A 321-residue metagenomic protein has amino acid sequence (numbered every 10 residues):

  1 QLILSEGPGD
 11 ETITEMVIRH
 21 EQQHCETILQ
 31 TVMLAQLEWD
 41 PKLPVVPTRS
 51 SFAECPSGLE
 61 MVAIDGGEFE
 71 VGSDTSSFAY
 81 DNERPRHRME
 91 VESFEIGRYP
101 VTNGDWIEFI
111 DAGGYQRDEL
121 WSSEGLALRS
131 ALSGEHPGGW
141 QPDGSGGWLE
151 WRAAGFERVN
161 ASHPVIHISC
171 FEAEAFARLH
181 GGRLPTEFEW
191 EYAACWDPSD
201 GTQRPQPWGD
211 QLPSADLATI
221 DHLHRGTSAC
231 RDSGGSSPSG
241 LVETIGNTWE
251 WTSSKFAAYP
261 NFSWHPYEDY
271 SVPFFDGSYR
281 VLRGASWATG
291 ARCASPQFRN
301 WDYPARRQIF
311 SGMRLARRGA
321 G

Functional and structural regions predicted by a protein language model:
P8-Q23, S93: Alpha-helical scaffold segments that form or flank carboxylate-/histidine-based iron centers
V17, E21-Q23, T27, T31-A79 (+2 more regions): Functional-site microenvironments in short loops/helix caps that host divalent-cation chemistry
S73-V91, A294-P304: Short, polar loop/linker segments at the starts of domains and inter-domain junctions
T102: Acidic-aromatic/histidine active-site loop/patch
Y270-F274, N300-R307: Short proline/glycine-enriched turn/loop segments at secondary-structure junctions
I309-G321: Short, structured beta-strand segments at or near domain termini in extracellular proteins/domains
